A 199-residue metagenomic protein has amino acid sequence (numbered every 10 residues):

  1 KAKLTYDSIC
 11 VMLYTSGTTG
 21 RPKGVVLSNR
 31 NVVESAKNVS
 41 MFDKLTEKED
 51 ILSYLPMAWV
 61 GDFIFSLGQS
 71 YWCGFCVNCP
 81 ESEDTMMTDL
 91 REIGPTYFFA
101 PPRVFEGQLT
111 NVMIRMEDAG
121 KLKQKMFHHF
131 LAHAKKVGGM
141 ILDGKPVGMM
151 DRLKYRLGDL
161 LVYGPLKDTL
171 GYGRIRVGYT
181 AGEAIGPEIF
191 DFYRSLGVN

Functional and structural regions predicted by a protein language model:
K1-Y14, R21, K44-D50: Conserved pre-ATP/AMP-binding loop-to-beta segment of ANL
K3, V26, F99: Short aromatic/basic micro-patch
I9, T15-T18, I51, P56 (+3 more regions): Conserved S/T- and glycine-rich ATP-binding loop of Class I adenylate-forming
C10-A36: Conserved AMP-binding A3 loop
V33-D50, M57-Y163, R174, N199: Conserved AMP-binding/adenylation subdomain of ANL enzymes
F98, G158-N199: Conserved AMP-binding/adenylate-forming
